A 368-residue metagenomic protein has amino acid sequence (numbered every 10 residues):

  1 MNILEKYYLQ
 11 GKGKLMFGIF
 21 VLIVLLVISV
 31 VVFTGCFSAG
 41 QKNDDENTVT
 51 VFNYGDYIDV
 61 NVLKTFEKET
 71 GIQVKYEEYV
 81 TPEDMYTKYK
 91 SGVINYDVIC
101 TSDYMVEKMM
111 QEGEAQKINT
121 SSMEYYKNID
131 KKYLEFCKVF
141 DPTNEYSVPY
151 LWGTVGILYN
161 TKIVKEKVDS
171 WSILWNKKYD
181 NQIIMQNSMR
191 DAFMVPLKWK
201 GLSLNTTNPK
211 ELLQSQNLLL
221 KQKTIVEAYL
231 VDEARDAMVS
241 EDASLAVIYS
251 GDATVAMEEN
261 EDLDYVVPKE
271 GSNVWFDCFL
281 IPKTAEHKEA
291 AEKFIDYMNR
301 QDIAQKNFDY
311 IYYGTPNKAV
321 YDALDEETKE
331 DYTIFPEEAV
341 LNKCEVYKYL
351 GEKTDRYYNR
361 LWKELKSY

Functional and structural regions predicted by a protein language model:
M1-T48: Short, low-complexity disordered leader/linker segments with a strong preference for bacterial N-terminal type II
F37-M109, D236: Early extracytoplasmic/lumenal segment of secretory-pathway proteins
N95, C100-D242: Extracytoplasmic ligand-binding site segments that recognize negatively charged/polar headgroups
M105-K108, V239-S240, L245-D262: A ligand-binding cleft/hinge motif common to bilobed small-molecule-binding domains
G156-I163, L197-G201, W275-H287, M298 (+1 more regions): A bilobed periplasmic-binding-protein/Venus flytrap-type ligand-binding module shared by bacterial periplasmic
L212-K221, E227, E259-K283: Periplasmic-binding protein-like
P282-N342: Mature extracytoplasmic/periplasmic domains
E338-Y368: Conserved C-terminal helix/tail region of periplasmic/extracytoplasmic solute-binding proteins
